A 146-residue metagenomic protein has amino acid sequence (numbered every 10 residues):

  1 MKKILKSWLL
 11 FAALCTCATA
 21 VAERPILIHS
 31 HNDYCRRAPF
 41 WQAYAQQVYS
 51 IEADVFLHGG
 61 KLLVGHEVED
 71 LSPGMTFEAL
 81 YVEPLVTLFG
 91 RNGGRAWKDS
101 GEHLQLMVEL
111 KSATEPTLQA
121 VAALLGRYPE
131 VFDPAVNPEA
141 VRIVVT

Functional and structural regions predicted by a protein language model:
M1-S7: Positively charged n-region of N-terminal signal peptides that target proteins for export
S7-C17: Bacterial N-terminal signal peptides
V21-T146: Phosphate-group recognition and catalysis centered on beta-loop-alpha active-site segments
